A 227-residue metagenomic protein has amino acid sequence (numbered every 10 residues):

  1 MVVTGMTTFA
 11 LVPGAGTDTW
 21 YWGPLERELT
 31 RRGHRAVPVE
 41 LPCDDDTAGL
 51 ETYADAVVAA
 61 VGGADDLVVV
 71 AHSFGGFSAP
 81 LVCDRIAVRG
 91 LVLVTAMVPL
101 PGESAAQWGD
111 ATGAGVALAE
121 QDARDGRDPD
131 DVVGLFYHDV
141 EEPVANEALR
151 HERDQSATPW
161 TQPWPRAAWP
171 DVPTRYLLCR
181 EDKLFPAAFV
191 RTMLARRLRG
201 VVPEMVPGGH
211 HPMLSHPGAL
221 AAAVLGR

Functional and structural regions predicted by a protein language model:
T7-D46: Conserved HGGG/HGGXW glycine-rich cap/lid loop of the alpha/beta-hydrolase fold
P38-V68, A106-D110: Active-site loop/oxyanion-hole signature of alpha/beta-hydrolase fold enzymes
P42-D44, V206-H211: Histidine-bearing beta->alpha loop at or near hydrolase active sites
Y53, L214-R227: Post-His helix in hydrolase/transferase enzymes
V70-G75, A79: Gly/Ala-rich beta-loop-alpha elbow adjacent to hydrolase catalytic centers
D84-P129, S156-P159, P165, F185-P186 (+1 more regions): Flexible "cap/lid" loop of the alpha/beta hydrolase fold
Y176-L178: Short beta-strand/loop motif that positions the catalytic acidic residue of the alpha/beta-hydrolase fold
R180-P207, L214, G226: Conserved loop-alpha-helix segment in the C-terminal half of the alpha/beta-hydrolase fold that carries the catalytic
